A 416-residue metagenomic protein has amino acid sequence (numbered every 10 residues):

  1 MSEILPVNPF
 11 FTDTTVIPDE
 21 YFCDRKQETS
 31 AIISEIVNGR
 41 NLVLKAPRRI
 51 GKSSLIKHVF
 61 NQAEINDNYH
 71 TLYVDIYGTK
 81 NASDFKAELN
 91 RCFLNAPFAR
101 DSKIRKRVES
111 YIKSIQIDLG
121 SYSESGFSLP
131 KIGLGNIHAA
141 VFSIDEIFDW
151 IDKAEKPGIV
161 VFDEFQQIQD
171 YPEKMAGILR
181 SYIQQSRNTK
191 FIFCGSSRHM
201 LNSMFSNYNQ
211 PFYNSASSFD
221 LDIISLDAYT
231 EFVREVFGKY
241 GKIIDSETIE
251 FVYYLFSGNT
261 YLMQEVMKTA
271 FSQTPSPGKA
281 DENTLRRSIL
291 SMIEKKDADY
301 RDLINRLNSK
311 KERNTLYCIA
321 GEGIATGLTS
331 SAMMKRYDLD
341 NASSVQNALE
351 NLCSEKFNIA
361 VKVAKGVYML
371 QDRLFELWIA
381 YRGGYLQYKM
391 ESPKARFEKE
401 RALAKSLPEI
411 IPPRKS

Functional and structural regions predicted by a protein language model:
M1-I50, S54-A63: Walker A/P-loop-proximal flanking segment of P-loop NTPase domains
S2-I4, N8-P9, E294, A298-S416: C-terminal leucine-rich, beta-strand-based interaction scaffolds used for sensing/assembly
K45-I50, S54-I159, S343: P-loop NTPase nucleotide-binding core
Q62, I178, T269, N351-E355: Alpha-helical DNA-recognition elements
G78, S217-A228: Conserved AAA+ ATPase "SRH/arginine-finger" region at the nucleotide-binding site
P130-R198, S206: Conserved Walker B catalytic segment
R198-A216: Short regulatory helix/loop adjacent to the ATP-binding pocket of P-loop NTPases
R234-A298: Amphipathic alpha-helical "lid/sensor" segments that cap RecA-like P-loop NTPase cores
